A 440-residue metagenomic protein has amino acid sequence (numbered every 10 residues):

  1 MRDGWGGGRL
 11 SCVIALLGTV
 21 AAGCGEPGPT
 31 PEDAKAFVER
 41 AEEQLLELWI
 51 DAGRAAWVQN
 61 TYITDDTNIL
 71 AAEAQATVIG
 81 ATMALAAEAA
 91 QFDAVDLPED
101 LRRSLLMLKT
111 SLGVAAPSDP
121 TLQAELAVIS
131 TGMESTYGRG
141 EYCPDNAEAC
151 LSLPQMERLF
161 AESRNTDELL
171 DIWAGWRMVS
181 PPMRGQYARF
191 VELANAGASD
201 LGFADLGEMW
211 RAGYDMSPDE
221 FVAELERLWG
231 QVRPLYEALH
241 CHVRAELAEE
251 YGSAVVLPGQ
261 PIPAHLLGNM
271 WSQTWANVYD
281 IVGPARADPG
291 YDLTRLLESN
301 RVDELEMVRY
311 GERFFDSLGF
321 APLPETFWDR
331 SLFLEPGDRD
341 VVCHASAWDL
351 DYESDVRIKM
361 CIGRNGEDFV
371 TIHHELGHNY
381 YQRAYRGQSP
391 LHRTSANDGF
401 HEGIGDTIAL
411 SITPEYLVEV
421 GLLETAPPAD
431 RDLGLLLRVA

Functional and structural regions predicted by a protein language model:
M1-V13: Bacterial N-terminal signal peptides that target proteins for export
V20-G23: C-terminal motif of bacterial Sec signal peptides marking the signal peptidase cleavage site
E26-R189, G207: N-terminal helix-rich structural modules
D119, S180-R184, V222, W229 (+7 more regions): Hydrophobic alpha-helical scaffolding
E148-Q155, R189-K359, P428-V439: Active-site-proximal, well-structured secondary-structure segments within enzyme catalytic domains
L225-L235, S395-L437: Post-HExxH zinc-binding segment in Zn-dependent metallohydrolases
D316-E325, D351-E353, N365, N379-L391 (+1 more regions): Secondary-structure transition/capping motifs at alpha-helix termini and the adjoining loop/turn into the next element
E367-R383, E402-D406: Active-site recognition of the HExxH zinc-binding catalytic motif
